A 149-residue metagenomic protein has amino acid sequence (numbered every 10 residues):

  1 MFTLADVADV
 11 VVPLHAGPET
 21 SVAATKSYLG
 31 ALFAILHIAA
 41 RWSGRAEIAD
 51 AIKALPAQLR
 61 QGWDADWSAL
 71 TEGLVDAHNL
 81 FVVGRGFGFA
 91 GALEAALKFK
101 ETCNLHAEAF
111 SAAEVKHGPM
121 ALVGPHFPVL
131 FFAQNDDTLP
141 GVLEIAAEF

Functional and structural regions predicted by a protein language model:
M1-F149: A SIS-like phosphosugar-recognition module
